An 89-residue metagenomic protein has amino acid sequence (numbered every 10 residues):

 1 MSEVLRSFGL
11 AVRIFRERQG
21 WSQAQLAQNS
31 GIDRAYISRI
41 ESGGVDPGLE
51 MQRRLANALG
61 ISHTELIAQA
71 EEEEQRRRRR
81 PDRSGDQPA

Functional and structural regions predicted by a protein language model:
S2, E65-A89: Short, charged recognition helix plus adjacent turn of helix-turn-helix-like nucleic-acid-binding domains
R6, E17-R18, D46: Short amphipathic helical patch at the helix-1/turn junction of helix-turn-helix
L10-N29, R54, R80-P88: Short basic helix-loop element that most often maps to the first helix and adjoining turn of HTH DNA-binding modules
V12, L26-A27, I37-I40, L66: Conserved hydrophobic/aromatic packing and binding residues within compact polymer-binding modules
G31-V45: Recognition helix of helix-turn-helix/homeodomain-like DNA-binding domains that insert into the DNA major groove
E41, M51, A70: DNA major-groove recognition helix of helix-turn-helix
E50-E65: DNA major-groove recognition helix of helix-turn-helix/homeodomain DNA-binding modules
